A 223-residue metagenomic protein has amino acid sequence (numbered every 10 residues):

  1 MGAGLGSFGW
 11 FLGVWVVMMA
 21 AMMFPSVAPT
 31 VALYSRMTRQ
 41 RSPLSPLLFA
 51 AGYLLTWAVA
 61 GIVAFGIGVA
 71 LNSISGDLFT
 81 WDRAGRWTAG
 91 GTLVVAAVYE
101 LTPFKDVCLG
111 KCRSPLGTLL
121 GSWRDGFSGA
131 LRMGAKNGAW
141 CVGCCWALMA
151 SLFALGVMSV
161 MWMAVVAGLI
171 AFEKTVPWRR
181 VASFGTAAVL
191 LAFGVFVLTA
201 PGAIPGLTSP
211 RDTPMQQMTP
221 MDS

Functional and structural regions predicted by a protein language model:
M1-F8, I74-T92, V98-A139, R211-Q216: Alpha-helical multi-pass membrane helix bundles of inner-membrane/thylakoid proteins, especially permease cores
G9, G13, V17, A21 (+6 more regions): Lipid-exposed faces of alpha-helical membrane segments in multi-pass integral membrane proteins
L12-L54: Juxtamembrane transmembrane-helix termini in multi-pass membrane transport proteins
V17, A32, M133-A139, W146-A154: Generic transmembrane alpha-helix signature in multi-pass membrane proteins, especially transporters/channels
F24, V31, A70-L78, D106 (+3 more regions): Membrane-interface elements of multi-pass transporters and channels
A28-S35, L101-K105, I170-P177: C-terminal ends of transmembrane helices
R41-A70, C144-W178, F184, V189-L190: A small-residue-rich subset of transmembrane alpha-helices
F196-S223: Juxtamembrane boundary at the C-terminal end of a transmembrane helix
